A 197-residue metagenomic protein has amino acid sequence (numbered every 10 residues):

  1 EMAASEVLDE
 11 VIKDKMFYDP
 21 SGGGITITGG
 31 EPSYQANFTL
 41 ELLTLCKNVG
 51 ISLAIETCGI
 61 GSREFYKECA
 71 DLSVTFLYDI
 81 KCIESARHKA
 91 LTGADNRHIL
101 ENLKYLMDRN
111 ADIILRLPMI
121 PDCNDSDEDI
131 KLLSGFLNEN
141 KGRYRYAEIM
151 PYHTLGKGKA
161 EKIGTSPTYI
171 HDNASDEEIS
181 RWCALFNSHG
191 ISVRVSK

Functional and structural regions predicted by a protein language model:
E1: Iron-sulfur cluster-binding cysteine motifs and their immediate structural context in ferredoxin-like electron-transfer
L8-E161: Conserved AdoMet/S-adenosylmethionine-binding subsite of the radical SAM
K89, T168-S180: A short acidic, glycine-rich active-site loop that binds or catalyzes chemistry on phosphate/adenosine moieties
Y146-I149, D172, S188, S196: Intrinsic structural disorder
E161-Y169: Short glycine/proline- and charge-enriched loop/turn segments that cap or connect secondary-structure elements
E177-K197: A cross-taxonomic marker for long C-terminal extensions/tails that follow the last structured domain
